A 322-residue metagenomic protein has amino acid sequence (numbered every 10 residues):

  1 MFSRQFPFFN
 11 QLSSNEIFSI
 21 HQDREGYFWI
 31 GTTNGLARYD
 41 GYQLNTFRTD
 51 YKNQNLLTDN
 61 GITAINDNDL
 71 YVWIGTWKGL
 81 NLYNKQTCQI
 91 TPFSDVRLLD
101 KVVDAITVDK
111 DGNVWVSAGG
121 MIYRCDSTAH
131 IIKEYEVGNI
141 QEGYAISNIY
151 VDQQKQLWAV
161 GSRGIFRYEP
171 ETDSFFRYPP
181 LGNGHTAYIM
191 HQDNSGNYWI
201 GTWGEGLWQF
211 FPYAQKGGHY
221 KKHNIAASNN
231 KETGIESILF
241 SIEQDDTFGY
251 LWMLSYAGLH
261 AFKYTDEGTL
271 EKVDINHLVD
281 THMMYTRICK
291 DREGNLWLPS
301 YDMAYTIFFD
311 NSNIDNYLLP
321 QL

Functional and structural regions predicted by a protein language model:
M1-L322: Carboxylate-rich, polar loop motifs that coordinate divalent cations or form catalytic acidic clusters
